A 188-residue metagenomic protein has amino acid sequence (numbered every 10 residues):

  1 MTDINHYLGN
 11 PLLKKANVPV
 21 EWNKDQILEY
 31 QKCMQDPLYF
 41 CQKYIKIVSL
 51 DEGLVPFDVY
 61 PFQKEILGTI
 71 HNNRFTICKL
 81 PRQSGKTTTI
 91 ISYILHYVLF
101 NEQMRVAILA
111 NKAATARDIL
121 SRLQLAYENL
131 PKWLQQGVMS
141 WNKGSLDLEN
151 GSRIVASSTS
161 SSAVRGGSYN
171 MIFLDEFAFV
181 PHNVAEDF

Functional and structural regions predicted by a protein language model:
M1-F188: Phosphate/NTP-binding elements of NTP-utilizing enzymes
